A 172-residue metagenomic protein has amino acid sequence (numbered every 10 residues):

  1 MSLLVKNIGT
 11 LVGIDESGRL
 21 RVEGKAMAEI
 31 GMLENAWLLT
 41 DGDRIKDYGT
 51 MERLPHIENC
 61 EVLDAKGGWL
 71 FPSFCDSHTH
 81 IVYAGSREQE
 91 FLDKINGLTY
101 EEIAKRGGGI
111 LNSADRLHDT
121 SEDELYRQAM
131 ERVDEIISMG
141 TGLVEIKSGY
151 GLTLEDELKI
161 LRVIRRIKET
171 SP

Functional and structural regions predicted by a protein language model:
M1, E58-C60, K66, M139-G142 (+1 more regions): Short coil/turn connectors at secondary-structure junctions
M1-H56: N-terminal metal-binding scaffold of metallo-dependent hydrolase/deaminase domains
S2, P72-F74, L143: Hydrophobic "anchor" residues on beta-strands that sit immediately upstream of conserved functional sites
I8, L38, D43, G67 (+4 more regions): Divalent metal-coordination and catalytic microenvironments
V12-G13, V82, G151: Short, acidic Gly/Pro/Ser/Thr-rich loop/turn segments
C60, A65-R127: Metal-associated gating/positioning segment near the N- to mid-region
S86-K94, R116-P172: Active-site loop-helix segments enriched in His/Asp/Glu that coordinate and activate a nucleophilic water at divalent
